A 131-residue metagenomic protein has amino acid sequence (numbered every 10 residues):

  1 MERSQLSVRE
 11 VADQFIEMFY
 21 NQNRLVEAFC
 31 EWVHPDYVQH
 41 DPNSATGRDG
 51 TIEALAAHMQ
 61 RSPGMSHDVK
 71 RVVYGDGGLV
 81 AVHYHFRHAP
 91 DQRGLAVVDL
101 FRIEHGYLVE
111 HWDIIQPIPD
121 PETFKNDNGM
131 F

Functional and structural regions predicted by a protein language model:
M1-F131: C-terminal and inter-domain tail/linker signature
